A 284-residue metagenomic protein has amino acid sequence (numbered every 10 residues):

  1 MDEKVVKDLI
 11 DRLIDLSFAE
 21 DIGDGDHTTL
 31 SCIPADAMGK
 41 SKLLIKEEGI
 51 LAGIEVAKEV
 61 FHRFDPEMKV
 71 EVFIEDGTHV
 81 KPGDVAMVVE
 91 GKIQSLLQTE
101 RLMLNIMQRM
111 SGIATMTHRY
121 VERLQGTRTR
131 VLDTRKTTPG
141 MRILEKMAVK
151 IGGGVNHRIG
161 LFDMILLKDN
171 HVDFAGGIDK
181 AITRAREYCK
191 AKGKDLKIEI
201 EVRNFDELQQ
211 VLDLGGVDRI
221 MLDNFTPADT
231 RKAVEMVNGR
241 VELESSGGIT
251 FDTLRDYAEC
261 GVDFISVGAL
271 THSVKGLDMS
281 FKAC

Functional and structural regions predicted by a protein language model:
M1-L214, R219, A228-M236, E242 (+2 more regions): Acidic/glycine-rich phosphate/pyrophosphate-binding loops and surrounding catalytic core that coordinate Mg2+
G140-R142, G247-T250: Active-site glycine- and acidic-residue-rich loops that bind and position anionic ligands or nucleotide-like cofactors
L222-D223, L243-I249, V267-A269: Glycine-rich beta-strand-to-loop/alpha-helix junction loops that act as flexible
S280-C284: Active-site loop ensemble at the mouth of alpha/beta enzyme cores that anchors a bound cofactor
